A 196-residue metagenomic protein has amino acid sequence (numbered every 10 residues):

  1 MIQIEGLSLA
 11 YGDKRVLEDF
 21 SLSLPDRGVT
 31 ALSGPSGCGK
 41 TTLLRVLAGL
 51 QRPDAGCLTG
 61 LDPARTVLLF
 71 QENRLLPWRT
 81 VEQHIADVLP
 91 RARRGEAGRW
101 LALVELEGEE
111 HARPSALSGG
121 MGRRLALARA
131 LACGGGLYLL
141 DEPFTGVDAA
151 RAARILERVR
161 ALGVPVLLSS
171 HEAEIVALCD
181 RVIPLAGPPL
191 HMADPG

Functional and structural regions predicted by a protein language model:
S33-P35: The feature captures the beta-strand-to-loop junction immediately N-terminal to the Walker
A48: Helix-to-loop junction immediately C-terminal to a conserved catalytic motif
R79-A92, E96: Q-loop/switch helix immediately C-terminal to the Walker
R94-E109: Conserved ABC ATPase "signature" region
R113-M121: Conserved ABC ATPase signature
L127: Hydrophobic anchor residue at the start of the ABC signature
Y138-E142: Catalytic Walker B motif of ABC-type/P-loop ATPase nucleotide-binding domains
